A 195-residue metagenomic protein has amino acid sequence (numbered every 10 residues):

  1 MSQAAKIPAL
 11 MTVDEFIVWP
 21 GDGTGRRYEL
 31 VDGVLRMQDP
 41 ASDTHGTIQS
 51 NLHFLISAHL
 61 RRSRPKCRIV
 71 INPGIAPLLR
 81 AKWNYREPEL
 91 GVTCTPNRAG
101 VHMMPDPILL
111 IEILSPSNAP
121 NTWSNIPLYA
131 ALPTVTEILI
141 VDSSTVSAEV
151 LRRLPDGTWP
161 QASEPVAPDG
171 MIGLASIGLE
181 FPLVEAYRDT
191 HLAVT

Functional and structural regions predicted by a protein language model:
M1-T195: Gly/Pro/Ser/Thr-rich low-complexity, intrinsically disordered segments predominantly at protein N-termini
